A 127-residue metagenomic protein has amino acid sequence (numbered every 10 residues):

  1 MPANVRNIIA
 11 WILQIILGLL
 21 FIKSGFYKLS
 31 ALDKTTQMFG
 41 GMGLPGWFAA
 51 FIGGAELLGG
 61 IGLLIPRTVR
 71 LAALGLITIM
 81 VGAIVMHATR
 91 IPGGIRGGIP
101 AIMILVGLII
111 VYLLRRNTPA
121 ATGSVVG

Functional and structural regions predicted by a protein language model:
M1-K23, I65-G127: Extended, low-polarity transmembrane helix blocks
V5-A10, S30-D33, L57: Short hydrophobic/aromatic-rich motifs at helix boundaries and adjacent loops
L19-F48: Solvent-exposed, well-ordered loop and adjacent helix/strand elements within mature globular domains that form
K23, L44-I61, T78: Core segments of alpha-helical transmembrane spans in multipass integral membrane proteins
